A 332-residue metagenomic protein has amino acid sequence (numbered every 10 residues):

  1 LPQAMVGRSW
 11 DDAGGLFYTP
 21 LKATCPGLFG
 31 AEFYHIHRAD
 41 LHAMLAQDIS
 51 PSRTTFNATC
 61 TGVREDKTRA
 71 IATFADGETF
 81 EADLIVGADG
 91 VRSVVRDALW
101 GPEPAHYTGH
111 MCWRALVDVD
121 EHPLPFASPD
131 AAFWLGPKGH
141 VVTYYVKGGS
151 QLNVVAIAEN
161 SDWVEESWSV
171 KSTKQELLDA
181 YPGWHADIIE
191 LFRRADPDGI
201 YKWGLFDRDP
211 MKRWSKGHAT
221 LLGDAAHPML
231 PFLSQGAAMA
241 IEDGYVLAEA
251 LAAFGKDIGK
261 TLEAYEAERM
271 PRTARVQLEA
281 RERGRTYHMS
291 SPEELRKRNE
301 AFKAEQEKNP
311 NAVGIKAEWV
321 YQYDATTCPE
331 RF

Functional and structural regions predicted by a protein language model:
L1-D48, T286-Y287, E294, A301: Active-site-adjacent segment of FAD-dependent monooxygenases/related oxidoreductases
L1-R8, H106, F126, R194: A short alpha-helix-loop-beta-strand transition element characteristic of N-terminal alpha/beta dinucleotide-binding
G14-H42, R69, A75-F80, L116-K202: Conserved FAD/dinucleotide-binding core of flavoprotein oxidoreductases
R38, E65, A82-L84, A88-S93 (+1 more regions): Glycine-/small-residue-rich beta->alpha transition segments that form the dinucleotide
P51, D97-C112: Glycine-rich beta-alpha-beta "Rossmann" dinucleotide-binding loop(s) and their flanking helix/strand
F56-A70: A conserved short coil-to-beta-strand element within the FAD-binding core of flavoproteins
V86-G87, V91, W113, T143 (+3 more regions): Conserved mid-domain beta->alpha element of the FAD-binding
G87-G101, V119: Flavin (primarily FAD) binding-site architecture
